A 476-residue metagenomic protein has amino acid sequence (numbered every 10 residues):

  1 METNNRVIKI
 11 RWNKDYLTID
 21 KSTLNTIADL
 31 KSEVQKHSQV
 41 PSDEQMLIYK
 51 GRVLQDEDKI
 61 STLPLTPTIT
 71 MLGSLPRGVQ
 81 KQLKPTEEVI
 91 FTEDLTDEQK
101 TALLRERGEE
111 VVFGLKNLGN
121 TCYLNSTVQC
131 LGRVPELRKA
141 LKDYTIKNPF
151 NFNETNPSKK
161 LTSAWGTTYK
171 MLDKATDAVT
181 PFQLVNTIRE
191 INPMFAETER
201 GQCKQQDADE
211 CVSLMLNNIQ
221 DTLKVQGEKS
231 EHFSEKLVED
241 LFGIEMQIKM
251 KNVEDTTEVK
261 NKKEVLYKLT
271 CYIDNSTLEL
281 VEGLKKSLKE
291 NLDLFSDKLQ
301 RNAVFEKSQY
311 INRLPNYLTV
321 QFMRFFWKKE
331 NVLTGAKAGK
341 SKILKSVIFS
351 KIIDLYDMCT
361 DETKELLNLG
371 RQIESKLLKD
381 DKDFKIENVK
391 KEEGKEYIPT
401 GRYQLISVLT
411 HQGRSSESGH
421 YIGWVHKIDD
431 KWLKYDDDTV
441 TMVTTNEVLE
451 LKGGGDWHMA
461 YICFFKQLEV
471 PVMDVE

Functional and structural regions predicted by a protein language model:
M1-E476: UBL (ubiquitin/ubiquitin-like) substrate-recognition surfaces within cysteine isopeptidase catalytic folds
